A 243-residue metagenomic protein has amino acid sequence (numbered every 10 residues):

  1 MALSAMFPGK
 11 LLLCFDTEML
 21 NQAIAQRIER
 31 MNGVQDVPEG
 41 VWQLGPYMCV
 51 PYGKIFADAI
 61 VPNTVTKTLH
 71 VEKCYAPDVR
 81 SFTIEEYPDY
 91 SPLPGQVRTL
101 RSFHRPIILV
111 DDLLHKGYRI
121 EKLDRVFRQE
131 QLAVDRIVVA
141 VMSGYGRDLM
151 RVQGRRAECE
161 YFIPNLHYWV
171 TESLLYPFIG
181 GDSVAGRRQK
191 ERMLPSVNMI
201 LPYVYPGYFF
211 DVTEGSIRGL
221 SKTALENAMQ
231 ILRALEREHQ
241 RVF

Functional and structural regions predicted by a protein language model:
M1-F243: PRPP-associated nucleotide enzymes
